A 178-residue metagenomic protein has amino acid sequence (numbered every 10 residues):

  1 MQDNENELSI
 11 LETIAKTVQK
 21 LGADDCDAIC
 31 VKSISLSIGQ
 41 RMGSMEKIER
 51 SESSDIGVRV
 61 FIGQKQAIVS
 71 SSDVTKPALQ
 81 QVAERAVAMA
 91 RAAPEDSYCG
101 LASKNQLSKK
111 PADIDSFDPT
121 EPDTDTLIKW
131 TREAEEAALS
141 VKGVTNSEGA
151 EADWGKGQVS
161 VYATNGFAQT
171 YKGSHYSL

Functional and structural regions predicted by a protein language model:
M1-L178: Active-site bordering "gate/hinge" segments that shape substrate access to catalytic or cofactor-binding pockets
